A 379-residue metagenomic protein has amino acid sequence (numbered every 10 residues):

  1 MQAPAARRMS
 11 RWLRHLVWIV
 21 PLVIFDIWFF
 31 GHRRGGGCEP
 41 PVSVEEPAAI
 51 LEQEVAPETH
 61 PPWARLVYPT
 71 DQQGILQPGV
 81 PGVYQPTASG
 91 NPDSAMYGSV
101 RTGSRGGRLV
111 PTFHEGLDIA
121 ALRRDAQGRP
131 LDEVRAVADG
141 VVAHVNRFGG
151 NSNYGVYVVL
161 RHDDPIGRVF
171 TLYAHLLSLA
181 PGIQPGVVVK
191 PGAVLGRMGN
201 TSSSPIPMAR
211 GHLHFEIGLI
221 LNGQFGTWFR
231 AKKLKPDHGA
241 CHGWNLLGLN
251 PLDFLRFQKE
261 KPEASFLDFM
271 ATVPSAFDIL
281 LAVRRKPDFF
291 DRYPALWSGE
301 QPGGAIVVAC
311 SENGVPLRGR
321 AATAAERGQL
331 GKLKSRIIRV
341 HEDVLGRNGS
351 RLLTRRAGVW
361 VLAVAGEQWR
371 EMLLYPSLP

Functional and structural regions predicted by a protein language model:
A6-P21: N-terminal Sec-pathway targeting helices
L22-H32: Hydrophobic alpha-helical membrane-insertion segments, chiefly the h-region of N-terminal signal peptides
C38-V156, H238-P379: Surface-exposed, glycine-biased beta-strand/turn segments
D118, L172, R197: Conserved beta-strand positions that form and line the central face of beta-propeller blades
R124, V145-F148, S178, G199-S203: Short beta-turn/strand-loop junction motif enriched in small, turn-promoting residues
R129-L131, R135-A180, M208, H212-H214: Zn2+-dependent peptidoglycan hydrolase active-site motif and core
V137, I183-Q184, V189: Surface-exposed strand-loop junctions at beta-sheet edges and helix termini that form docking/interaction patches
S152-R161, V187-P262: Conserved, short, structured surface segments that act as functional micro-motifs
